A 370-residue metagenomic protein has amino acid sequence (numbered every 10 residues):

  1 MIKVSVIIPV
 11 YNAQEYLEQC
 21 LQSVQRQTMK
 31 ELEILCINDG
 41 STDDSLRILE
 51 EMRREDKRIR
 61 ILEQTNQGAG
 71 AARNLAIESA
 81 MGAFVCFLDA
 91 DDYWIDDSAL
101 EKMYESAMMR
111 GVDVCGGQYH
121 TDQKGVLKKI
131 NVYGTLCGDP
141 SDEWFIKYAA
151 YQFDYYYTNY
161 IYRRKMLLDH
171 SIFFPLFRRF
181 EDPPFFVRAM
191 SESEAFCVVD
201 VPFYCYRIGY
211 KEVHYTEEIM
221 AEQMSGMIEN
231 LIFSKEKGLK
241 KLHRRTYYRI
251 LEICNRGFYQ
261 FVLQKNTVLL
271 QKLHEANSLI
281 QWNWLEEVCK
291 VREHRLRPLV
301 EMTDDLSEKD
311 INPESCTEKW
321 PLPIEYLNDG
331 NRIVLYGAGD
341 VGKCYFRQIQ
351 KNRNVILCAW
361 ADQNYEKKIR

Functional and structural regions predicted by a protein language model:
M1-K240: Nucleotide-sugar donor-binding/catalytic module of glycosyltransferases that assemble extracellular/cell-envelope
K30, K57, C115, T267 (+3 more regions): Proline-centered flexible-loop/turn and helix-kink motifs
S45, F84, Y93, E293 (+3 more regions): Extended, hydrophobic alpha-helical segments
S234-R244, L263-V268: Surface-exposed helix-capping loop/turn segments at secondary-structure junctions
R245-Y259: Amphipathic alpha-helical repeat scaffolds of TPR domains
L263-R332: Membrane-interface aromatic/basic loop that binds lipid-linked glycans or pyrophosphate carriers, typified by
S307-R370: Hydrophobic, well-ordered beta-alpha structural blocks that scaffold small-molecule cofactor pockets
